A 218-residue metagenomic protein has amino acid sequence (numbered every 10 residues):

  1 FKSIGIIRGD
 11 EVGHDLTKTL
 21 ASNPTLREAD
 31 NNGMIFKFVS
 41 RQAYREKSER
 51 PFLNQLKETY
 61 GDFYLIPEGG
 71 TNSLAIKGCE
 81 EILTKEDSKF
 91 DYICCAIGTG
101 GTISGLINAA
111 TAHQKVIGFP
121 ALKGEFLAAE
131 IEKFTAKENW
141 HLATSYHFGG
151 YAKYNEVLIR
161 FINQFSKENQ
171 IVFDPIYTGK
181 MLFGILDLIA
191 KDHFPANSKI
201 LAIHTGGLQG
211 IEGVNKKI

Functional and structural regions predicted by a protein language model:
D10-S88, E138-F161, S166: Small/polar-residue-rich loop-to-helix segments that shape phosphate-bearing ligand pockets
Y64, Y92, K199-L201: Structural motif
C79-G105: Internal active-site segments that recognize and position negatively charged phosphoryl groups and nucleotide moieties
I97-L106, L127, G179-L182, I211: Short glycine/serine/threonine-rich phosphate/pyrophosphate-binding segments that cradle anionic phosphate groups
Q114-G179, I218: Active-site/ligand-binding loops adjacent to catalytic centers
P175-I185, H204-G207: Small/polar glycine-rich anion-binding or flexible loop at a beta-alpha turn
I189-I218: Phosphate-binding loop/pocket of nucleotide- and phosphate-handling active sites
